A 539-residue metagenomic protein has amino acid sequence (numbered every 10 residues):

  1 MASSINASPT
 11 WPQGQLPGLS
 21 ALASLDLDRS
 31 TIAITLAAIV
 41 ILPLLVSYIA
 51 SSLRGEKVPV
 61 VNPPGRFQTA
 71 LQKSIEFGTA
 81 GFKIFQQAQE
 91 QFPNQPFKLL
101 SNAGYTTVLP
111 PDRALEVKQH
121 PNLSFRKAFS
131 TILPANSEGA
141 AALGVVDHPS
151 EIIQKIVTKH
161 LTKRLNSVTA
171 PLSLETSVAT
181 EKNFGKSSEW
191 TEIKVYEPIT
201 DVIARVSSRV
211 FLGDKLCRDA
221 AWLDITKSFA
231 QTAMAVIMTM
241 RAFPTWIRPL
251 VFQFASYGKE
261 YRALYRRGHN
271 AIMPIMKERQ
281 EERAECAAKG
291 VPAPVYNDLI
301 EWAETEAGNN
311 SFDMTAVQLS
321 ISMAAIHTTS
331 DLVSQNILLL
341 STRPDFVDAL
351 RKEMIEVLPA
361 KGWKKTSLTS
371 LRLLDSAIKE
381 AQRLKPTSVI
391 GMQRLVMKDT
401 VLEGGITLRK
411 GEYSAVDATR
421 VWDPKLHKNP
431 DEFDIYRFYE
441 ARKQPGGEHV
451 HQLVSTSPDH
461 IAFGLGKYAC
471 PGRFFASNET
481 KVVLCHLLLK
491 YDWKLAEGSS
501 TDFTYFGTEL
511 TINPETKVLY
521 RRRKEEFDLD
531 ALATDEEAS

Functional and structural regions predicted by a protein language model:
A2-D26, I406, T508-S539: C-terminal helix/juxtamembrane-tail motif
I5-P149, D459: N-terminal membrane-proximal hinge/A-helix region immediately C-terminal to the signal-anchor transmembrane segment
G78-Q86, A360-I406, K410-V421: Conserved cytochrome P450 K-helix E-x-x-R motif and the immediately C-terminal K′/meander segment
L100-Y105, P111-A114, Q119-L212: Charged/polar low-complexity intrinsically disordered regions
T169-D331: Cytochrome P450 heme-thiolate monooxygenase catalytic core
T328-E353, P471-Y491: Cytochrome P450 catalytic-core helices
V416-V450: Conserved cytochrome P450 K-helix/beta-meander segment immediately N-terminal to the heme-binding cysteine loop
T456, K467, R473-T511: Cytochrome P450 heme-binding "Cys pocket" and the immediately downstream C-terminal segment
